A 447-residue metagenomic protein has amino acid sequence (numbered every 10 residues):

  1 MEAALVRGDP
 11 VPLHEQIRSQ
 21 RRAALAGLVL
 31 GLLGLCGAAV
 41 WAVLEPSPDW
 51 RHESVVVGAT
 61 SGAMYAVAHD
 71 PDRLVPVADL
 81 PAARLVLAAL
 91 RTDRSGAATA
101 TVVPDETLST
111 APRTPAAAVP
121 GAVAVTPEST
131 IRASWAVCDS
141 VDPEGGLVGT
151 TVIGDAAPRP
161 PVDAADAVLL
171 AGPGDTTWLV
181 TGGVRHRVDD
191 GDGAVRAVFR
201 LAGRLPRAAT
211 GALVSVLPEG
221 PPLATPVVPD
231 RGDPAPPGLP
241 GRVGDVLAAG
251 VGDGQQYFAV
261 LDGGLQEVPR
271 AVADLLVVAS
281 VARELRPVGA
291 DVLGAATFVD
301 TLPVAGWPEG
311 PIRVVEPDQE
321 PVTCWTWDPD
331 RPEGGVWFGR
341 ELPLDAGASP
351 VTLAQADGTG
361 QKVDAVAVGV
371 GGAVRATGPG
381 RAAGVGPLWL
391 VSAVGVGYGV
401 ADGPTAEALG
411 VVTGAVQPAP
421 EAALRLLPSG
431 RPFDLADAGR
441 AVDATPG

Functional and structural regions predicted by a protein language model:
M1-G447: Short, surface-exposed polybasic-aromatic patches that bind anionic ligands, especially phosphate groups
